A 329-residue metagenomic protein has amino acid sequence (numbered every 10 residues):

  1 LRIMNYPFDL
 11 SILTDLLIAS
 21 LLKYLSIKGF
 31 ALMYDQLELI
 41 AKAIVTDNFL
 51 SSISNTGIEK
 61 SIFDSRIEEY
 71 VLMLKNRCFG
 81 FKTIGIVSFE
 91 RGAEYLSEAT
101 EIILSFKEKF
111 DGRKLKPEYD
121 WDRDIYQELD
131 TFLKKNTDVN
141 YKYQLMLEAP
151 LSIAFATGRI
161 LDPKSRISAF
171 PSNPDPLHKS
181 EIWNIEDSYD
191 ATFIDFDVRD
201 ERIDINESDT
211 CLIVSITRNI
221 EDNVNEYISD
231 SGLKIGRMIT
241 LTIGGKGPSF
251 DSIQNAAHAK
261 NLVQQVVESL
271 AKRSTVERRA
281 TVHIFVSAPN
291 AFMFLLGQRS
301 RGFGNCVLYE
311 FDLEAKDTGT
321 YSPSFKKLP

Functional and structural regions predicted by a protein language model:
R2-P329: Long, low-complexity, Lys/Arg-enriched
